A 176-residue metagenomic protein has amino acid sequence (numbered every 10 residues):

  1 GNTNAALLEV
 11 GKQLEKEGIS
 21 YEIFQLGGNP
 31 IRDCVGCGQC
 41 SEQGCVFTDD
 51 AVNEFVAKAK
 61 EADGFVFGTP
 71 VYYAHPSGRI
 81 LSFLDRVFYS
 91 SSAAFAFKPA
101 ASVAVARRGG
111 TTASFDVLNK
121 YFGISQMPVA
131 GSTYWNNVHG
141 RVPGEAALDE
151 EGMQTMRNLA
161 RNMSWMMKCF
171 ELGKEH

Functional and structural regions predicted by a protein language model:
G1-E17: N-terminal beta1-alpha1 ligand-phosphate binding loop
K12, K16, K120, N162-W165 (+1 more regions): A generic structural signal for well-ordered alpha-helical segments enriched in polar/charged residues
E15-E22, M127: A generic structural motif
I23-V46, R141-A146: N-terminal beta-loop-helix "entrance" segment that forms/cooperates in small-molecule cofactor or anionic ligand
N29, A74, N137: Positions that flank functional sites
G44-Y134: Helix-loop-strand module that forms the ligand-binding subsite of alpha/beta enzymes
T48, E54, P128-H176: Glycine-rich phosphate/pyrophosphate-binding loop and the adjoining helix
